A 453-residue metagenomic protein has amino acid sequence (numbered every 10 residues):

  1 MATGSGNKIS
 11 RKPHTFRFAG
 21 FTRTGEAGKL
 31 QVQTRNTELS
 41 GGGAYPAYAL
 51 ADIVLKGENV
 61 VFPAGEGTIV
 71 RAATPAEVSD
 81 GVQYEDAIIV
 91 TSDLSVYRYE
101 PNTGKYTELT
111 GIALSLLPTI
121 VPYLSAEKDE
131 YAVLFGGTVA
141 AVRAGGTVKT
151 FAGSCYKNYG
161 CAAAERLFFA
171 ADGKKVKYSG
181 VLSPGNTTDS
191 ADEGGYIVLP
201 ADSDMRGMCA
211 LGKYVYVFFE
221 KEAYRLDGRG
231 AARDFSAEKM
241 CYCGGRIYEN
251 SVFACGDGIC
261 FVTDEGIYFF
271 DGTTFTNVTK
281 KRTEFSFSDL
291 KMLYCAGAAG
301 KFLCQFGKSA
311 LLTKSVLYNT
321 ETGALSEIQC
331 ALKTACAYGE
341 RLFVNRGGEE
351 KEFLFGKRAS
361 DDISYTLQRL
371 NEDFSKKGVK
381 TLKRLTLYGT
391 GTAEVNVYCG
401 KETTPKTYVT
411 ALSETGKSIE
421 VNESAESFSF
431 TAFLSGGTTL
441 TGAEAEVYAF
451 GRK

Functional and structural regions predicted by a protein language model:
A2-V96, E100-K105, L116-A126, C243-I247 (+3 more regions): Beta-sheet repeat architectures centered on beta-propellers
R71-P75, I112-S115, V148-M292: Beta-propeller and closely related beta-pinwheel folds
L94, G137-T138, G173, K221 (+4 more regions): Residue-level signature of beta-propeller blades and closely related beta-rich strand-turn architectures in secreted
T107-L109: Vicinal oxygen chelate
P122-T150: Hydrophobic or amphipathic alpha-helical targeting/insertion segments
D129-Y131, F135-G136, A163-A171, F306 (+1 more regions): A short, charged
